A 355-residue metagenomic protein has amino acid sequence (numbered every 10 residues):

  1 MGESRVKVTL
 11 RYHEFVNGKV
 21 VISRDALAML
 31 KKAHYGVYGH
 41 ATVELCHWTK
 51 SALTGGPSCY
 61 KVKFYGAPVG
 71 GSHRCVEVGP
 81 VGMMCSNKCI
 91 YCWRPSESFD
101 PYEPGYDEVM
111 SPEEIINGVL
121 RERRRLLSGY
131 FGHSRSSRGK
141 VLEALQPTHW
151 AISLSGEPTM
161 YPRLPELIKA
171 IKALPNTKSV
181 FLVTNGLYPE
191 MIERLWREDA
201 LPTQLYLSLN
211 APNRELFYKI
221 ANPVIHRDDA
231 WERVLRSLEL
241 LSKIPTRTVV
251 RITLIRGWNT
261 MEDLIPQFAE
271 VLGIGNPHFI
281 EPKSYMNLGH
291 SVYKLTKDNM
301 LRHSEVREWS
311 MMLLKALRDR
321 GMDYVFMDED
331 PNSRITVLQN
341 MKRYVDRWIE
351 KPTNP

Functional and structural regions predicted by a protein language model:
M1-G66, S242-P245, R256-P355: Auxiliary Fe-S-binding modules of radical SAM enzymes
S4-G82, S96-I115, V119-A144: N-terminal [4Fe-4S]-dependent radical SAM core
V78, C85, C89-C92: Short cysteine clusters
C85-K88, F99, R214, N287 (+1 more regions): Short, acidic Gly/Pro/Ser/Thr-rich loop/turn segments
I90-Y91, P95-P101, G289-S291: Surface-exposed beta-strand-to-loop junctions that form interaction patches on eukaryotic regulatory domains
S136-T296, L301-S304, E308: Conserved AdoMet/S-adenosylmethionine-binding subsite of the radical SAM
